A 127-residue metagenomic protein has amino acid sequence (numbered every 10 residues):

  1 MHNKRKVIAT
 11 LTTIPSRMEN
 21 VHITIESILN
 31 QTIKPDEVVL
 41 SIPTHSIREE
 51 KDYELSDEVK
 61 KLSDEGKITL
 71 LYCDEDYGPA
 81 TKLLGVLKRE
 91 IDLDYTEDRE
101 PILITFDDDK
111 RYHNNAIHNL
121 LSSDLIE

Functional and structural regions predicted by a protein language model:
M1-N30: N-proximal low-complexity "stem/linker" segments adjacent to membrane-targeting elements
K6, D36-E37, I102: Residues at the starts of beta-strands that form the adenosine-phosphate
A9-L11, L40, T105: Structural beta-sheet core signal
I25-D36, T44-I47: Short, acidic, metal-binding catalytic loop of nucleotide-sugar glycosyltransferases
S27, T81-L84, D109-A116: Structured catalytic core of nucleotide-sugar glycosyltransferases
P43-R99: Active-site-proximal specificity loops/subdomain of glycosyltransferases
T96-R111: Short beta-strand-to-loop acidic/aromatic patch adjacent to the donor-nucleotide binding site
N114-E127: Conserved donor-nucleotide/metal-binding helix-loop-beta segment in metal-dependent transferases, i.e., the alpha-helix
